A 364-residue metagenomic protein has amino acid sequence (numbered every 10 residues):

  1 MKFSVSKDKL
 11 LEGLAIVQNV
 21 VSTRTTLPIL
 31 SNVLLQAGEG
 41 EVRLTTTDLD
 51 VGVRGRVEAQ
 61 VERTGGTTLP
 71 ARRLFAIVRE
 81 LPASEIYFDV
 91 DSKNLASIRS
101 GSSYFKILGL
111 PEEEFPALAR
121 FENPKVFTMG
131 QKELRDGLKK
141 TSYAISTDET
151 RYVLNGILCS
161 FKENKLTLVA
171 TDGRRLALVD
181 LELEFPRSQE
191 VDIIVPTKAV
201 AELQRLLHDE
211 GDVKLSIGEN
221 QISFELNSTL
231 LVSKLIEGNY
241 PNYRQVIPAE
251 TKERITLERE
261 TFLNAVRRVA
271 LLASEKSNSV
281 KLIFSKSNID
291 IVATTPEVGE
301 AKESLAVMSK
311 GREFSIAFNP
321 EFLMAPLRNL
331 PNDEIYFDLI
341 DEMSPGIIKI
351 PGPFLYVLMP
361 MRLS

Functional and structural regions predicted by a protein language model:
M1-S364: Structural preference for solvent-exposed beta-strand-turn elements and adjacent flexible terminal/loop segments within
